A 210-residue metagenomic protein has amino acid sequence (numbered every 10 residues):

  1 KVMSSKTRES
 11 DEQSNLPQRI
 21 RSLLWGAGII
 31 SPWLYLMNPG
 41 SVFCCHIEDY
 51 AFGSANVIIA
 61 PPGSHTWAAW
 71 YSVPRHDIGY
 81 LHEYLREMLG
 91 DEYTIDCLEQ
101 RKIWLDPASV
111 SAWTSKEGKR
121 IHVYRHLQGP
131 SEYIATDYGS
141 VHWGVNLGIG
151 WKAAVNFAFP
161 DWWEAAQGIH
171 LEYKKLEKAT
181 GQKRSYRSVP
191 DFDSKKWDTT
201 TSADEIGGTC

Functional and structural regions predicted by a protein language model:
K1-Y133, Y138-C210: Conserved N-terminal structural segment that caps and organizes enzyme catalytic cores in eukaryotes
